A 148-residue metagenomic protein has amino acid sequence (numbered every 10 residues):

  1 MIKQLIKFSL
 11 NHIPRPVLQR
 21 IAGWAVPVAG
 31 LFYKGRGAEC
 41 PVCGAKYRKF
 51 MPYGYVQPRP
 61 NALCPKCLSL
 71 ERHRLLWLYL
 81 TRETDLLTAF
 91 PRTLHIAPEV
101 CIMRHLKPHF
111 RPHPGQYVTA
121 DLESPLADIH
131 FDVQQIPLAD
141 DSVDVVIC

Functional and structural regions predicted by a protein language model:
M1-E39: Membrane-proximal basic amphipathic "stem/tether" segments
F32-A38, R59-A62, T88: Flanking scaffold residues of small Cys/His-coordinated metal-binding clusters
C40-C43, C64-C67: Short cysteine-rich clusters marking metal-coordination/redox-active sites
K46-Y47, E71: Cys/His-rich microdomains that often coordinate metals
M51-N61: Short linker/helix segments within small regulatory modules
L68-T84: Short metal-binding segments enriched for Cys and/or His
T84-P91: Flexible, charged surface loops at secondary-structure boundaries
P91-C148: Conserved SAM-binding loop
